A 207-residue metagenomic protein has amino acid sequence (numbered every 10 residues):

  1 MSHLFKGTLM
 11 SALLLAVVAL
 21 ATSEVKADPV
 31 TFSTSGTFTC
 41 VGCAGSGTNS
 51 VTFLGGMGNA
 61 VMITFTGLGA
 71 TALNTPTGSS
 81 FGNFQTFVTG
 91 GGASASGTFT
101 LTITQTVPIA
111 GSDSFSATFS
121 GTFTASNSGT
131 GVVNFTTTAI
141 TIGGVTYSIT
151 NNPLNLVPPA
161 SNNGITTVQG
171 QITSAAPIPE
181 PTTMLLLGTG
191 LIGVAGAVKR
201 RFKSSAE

Functional and structural regions predicted by a protein language model:
M1, M10, T22, F32-T34 (+3 more regions): Intrinsically disordered, low-complexity segments enriched in Ser/Pro/Gly/Ala and basic residues
M1-P29, V168-I192: Short, threonine-centered small-residue motifs that mark membrane-proximal processing/anchoring sites and TM-junction
A21, L101, A197-K199: A generic "cationic amphipathic patch" detector
D28-P177: Mature extracellular "passenger" or substrate-interacting domains of secreted, surface-exposed proteins
A195-E207: C-terminal membrane-anchoring or membrane-association module
